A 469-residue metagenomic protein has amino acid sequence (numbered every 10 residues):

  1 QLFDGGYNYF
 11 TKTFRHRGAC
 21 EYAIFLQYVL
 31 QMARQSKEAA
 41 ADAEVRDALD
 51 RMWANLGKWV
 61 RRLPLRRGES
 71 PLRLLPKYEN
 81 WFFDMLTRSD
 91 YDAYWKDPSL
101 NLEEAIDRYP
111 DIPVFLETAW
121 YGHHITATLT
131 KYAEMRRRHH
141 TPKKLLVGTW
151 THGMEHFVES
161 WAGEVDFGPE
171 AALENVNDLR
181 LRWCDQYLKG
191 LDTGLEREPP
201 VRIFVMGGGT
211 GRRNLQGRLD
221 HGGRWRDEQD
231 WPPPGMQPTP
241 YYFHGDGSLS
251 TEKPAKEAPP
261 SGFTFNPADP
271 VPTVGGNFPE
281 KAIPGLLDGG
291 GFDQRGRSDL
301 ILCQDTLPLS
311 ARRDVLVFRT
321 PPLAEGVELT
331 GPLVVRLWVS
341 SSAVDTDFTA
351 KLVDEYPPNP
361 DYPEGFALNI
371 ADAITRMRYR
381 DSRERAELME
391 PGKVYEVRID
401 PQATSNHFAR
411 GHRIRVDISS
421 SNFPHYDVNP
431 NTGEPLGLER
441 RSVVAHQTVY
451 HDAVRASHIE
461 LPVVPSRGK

Functional and structural regions predicted by a protein language model:
Q1-D4, L146-T149, H244, D417: Alpha/beta-hydrolase-fold catalytic nucleophile elbow
Q1-R108: Accessory cap/linker subdomain of secreted extracellular hydrolases
T13-E21, T130-R138, E159-P169, L219-D220 (+1 more regions): Short secondary-structure boundary/capping segments
F115-T118: Short beta-strand/loop motif that positions the catalytic acidic residue of the alpha/beta-hydrolase fold
W120-I125: Acidic catalytic loop of the alpha/beta-hydrolase fold
T126-K143, E439-R441: Active-site-adjacent alpha-helix of alpha/beta-hydrolase-fold enzymes
R136-E159: Catalytic histidine neighborhood in serine/cysteine hydrolases with alpha/beta-hydrolase-type architecture
V165-P169, L173-L181, L188-K469: Glycine/threonine-rich phosphate-binding loop and adjacent beta-strand/alpha-helix elements that clamp
